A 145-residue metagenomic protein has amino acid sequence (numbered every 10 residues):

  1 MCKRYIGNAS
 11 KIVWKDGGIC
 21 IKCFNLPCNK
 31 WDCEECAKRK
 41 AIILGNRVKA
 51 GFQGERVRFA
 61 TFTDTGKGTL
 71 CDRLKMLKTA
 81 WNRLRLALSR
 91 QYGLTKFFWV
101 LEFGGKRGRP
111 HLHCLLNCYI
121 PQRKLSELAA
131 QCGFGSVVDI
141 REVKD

Functional and structural regions predicted by a protein language model:
M1-A50: DNA replication initiation on ssDNA origins
I6, D16-G17, Q53, K67 (+2 more regions): Feature targets compositionally biased, intrinsically disordered low-complexity regions with long contiguous runs
V13, R56, D139-E142: Ser/Thr- (and often Asn-) enriched beta-sheet segments in non-cytosolic proteins
K15-D16, K75, R90, R123 (+1 more regions): Polar/charged alpha-helical tracts
C23, C71-L74, C114-L115: Short, charged/polar micro-motifs that form catalytic or ligand-binding hotspots
W31-R107: Signature for HUH/AEP ssDNA processing cores
L94-W99, F103-P110, C114-D145: Conserved His + Asp/Glu catalytic blocks
